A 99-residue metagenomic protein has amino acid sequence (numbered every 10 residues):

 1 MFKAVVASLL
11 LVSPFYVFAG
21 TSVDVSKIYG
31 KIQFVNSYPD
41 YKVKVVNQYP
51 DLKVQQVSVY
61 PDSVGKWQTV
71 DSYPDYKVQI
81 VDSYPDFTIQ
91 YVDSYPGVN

Functional and structural regions predicted by a protein language model:
M1-A4: Positively charged n-region of N-terminal signal peptides that target proteins for export
G20-N99: Repetitive, compositionally biased segments used for assembly/scaffolding
